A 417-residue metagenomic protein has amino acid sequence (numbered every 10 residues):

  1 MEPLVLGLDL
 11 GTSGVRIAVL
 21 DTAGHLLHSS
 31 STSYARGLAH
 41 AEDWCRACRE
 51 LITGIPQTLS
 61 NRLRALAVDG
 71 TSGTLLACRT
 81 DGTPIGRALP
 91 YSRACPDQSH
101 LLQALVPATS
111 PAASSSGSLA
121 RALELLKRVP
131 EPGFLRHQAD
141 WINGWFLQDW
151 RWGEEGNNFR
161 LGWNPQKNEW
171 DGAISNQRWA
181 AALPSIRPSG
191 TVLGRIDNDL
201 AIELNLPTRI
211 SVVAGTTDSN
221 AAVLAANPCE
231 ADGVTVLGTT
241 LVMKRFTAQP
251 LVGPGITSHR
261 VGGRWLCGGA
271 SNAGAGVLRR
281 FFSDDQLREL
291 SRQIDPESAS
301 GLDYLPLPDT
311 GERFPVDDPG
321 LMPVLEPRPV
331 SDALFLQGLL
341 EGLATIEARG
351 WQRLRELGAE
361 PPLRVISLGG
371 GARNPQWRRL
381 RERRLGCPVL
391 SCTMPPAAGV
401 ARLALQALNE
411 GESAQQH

Functional and structural regions predicted by a protein language model:
M1-R87, E131-F134, P184, I202 (+4 more regions): N-terminal glycine/serine-rich phosphate-binding loop of ATP-dependent small-molecule kinases, especially carbohydrate
L6-G7, Q103-A112, G117, L123-H137 (+4 more regions): Active-site core segments that coordinate phosphate-bearing ligands/cofactors across diverse enzyme families
T32-S33, Y91, A248, N272: A generic structural motif
Q57-S92, T109-S116, A139, N143-Q166 (+1 more regions): Short beta-strand-loop/turn "lid" adjacent to the catalytic site in phosphate-handling enzymes
A77-D81, H100-Q103, F246: Short, conserved acidic/polar surface loops in the N-terminal third of protein domains
L89-P107: Short alpha-helix plus adjacent loop in nuclease-associated cores
T191-V192: Glycine-rich, mobile lid/loop segments that gate access to catalytic sites or pores
